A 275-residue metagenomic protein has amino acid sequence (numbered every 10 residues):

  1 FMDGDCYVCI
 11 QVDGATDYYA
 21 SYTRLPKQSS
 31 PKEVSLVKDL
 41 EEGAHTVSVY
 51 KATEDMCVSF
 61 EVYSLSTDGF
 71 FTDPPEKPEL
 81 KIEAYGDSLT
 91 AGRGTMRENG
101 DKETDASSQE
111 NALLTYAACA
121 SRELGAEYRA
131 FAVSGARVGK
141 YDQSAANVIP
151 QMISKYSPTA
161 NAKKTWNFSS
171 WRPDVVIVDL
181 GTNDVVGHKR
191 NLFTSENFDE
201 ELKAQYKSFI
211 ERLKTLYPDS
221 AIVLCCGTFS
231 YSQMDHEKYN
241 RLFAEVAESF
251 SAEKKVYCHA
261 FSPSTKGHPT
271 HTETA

Functional and structural regions predicted by a protein language model:
F1-Y85, T90-Q109: N-terminal secretory targeting modules
K77, W171, T215-Y217: Short, conserved loop/helix-junction motifs that constitute active-site signature segments in enzyme catalytic cores
K81-Y85, T90, Y128-A132, D174-D179 (+2 more regions): Structural recognition of the beta-strand scaffold that forms the well-ordered cores of secreted hydrolase catalytic
K102-K203, Y231-N240, T265-H268, T272: Conserved SGNH/GDSL esterase-like catalytic core that processes O-acyl groups on lipids and polysaccharides
S121, L213-T215, E248-S251: N-terminal cationic-hydrophobic initiation segments that often serve targeting/anchoring roles
N197-L202, S208-A221: Extended, compositionally biased non-globular segments
Y206-E211, N240-A244: Generic structural signal for well-ordered alpha-helices, preferentially at hydrophobic/aromatic core positions
S220-T228, D235-A275: Extracellular serine-dependent O-acyl
